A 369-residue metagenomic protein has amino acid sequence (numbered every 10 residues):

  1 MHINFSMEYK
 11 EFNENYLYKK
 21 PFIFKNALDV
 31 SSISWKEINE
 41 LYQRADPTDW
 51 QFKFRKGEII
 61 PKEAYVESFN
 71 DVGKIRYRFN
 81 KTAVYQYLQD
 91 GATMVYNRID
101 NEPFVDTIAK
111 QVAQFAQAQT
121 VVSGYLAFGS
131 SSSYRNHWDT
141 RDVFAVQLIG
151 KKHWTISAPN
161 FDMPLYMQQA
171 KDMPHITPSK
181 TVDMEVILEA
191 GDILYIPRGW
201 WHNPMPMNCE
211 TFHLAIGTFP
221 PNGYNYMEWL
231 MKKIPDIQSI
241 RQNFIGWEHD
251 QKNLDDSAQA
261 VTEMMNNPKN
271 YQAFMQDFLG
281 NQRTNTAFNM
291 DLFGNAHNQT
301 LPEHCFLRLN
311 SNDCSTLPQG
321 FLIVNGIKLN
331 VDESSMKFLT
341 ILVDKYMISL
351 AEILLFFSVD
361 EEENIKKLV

Functional and structural regions predicted by a protein language model:
M1-Y16, K20, L28-D192, N203-E248: Active-site region of the double-stranded beta-helix
K19, N330-V369: Long, charge-rich, low-complexity alpha-helical segments
Y42-A45, A116, M265, Q282 (+3 more regions): Hydrophobic, Leu/Ile/Phe/Ala-enriched alpha-helical segments that form helix-helix packing faces
E228-A287: Long, charge-rich alpha-helical interaction segments
N266-V343, K366: Acidic, low-complexity/disordered tracts enriched in E/D and polar residues
